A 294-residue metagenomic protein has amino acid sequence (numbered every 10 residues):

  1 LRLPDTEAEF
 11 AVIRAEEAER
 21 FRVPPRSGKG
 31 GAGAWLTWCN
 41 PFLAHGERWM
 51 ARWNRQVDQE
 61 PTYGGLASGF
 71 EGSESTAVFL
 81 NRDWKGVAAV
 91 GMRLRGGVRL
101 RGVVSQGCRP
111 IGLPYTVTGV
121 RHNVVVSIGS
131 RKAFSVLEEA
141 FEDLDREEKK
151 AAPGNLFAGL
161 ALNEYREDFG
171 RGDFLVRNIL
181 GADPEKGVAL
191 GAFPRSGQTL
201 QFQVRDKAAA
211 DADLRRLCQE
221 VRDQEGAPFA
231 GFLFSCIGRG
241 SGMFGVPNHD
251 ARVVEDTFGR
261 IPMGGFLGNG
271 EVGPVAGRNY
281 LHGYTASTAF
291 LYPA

Functional and structural regions predicted by a protein language model:
L1-I261, F266-A294: Small-residue-enriched flexible segments
